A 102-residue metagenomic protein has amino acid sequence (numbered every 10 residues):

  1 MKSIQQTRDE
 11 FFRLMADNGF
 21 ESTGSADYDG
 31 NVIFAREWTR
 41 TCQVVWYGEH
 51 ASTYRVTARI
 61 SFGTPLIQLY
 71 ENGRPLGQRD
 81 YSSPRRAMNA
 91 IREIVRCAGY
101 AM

Functional and structural regions predicted by a protein language model:
M1-G48, Q78, A101: Negatively charged, low-complexity tracts enriched in Asp/Glu with abundant Ser/Thr
S3, R55, E93-I94: Detector for intrinsically disordered, low-structure N-terminal pre-sequences
T7-E10, L14, A87-C97: Charge-rich, solvent-exposed alpha-helical interaction surfaces
E37, I60, N89-R92, Y100: Short stretches within intrinsically disordered, low-complexity N-terminal or propeptide regions
Q43-A90: Intrinsically disordered, low-complexity regulatory segments enriched in Ser/Thr/Pro and charged residues
